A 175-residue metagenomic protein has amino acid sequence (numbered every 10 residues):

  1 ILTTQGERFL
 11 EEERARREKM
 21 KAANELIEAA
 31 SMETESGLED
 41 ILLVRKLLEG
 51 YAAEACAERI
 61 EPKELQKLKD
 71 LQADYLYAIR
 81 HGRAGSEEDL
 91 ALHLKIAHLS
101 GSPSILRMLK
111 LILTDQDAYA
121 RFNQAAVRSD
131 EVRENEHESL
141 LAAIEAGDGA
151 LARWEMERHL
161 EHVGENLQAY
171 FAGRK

Functional and structural regions predicted by a protein language model:
I1-L47: Short linear motifs at protein or domain termini
L2, E33-D40, I60, H81 (+2 more regions): Non-transmembrane, amphipathic alpha-helical segments
V44-I60, E88-V127: Hydrophobic, amphipathic alpha-helical faces that serve as interaction scaffolds
E64-A78: Amphipathic alpha-helical segments enriched in hydrophobic/aromatic residues interleaved with Lys/Arg
L65, G85, L106, A152-R153: Solenoid-repeat scaffolds in large eukaryotic assemblies
L111-K175: C-terminal all-alpha effector/ligand-binding and dimerization domain of prokaryotic HTH-type transcriptional repressors
